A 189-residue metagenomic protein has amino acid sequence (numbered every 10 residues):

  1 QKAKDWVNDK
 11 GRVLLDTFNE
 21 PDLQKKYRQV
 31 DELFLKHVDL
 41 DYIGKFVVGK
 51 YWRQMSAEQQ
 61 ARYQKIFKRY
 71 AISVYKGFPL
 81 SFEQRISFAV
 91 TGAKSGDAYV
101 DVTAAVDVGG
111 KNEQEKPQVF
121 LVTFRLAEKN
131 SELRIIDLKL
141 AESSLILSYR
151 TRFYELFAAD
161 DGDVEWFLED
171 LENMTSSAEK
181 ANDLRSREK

Functional and structural regions predicted by a protein language model:
K2-P79: Early exported N-terminus immediately downstream of N-terminal targeting peptides
F18, D41-F46, Y51, M55 (+5 more regions): Surface-exposed loop/turn and secondary-structure junction residues enriched for glycine/proline
V47, V102, I135: Surface-exposed aromatic
W52, R69-Y70, V108-K111, A141-L145: Solvent-exposed loop/turn segments at secondary-structure junctions within structured extracellular/periplasmic domains
R62, A71, T91, D161-D163 (+1 more regions): Short alpha-helix boundary/capping motifs
S73-F120, M174-K189: Surface-exposed, charged secondary-structure patches
V119-S148: Short beta-strand edge/turn micro-motifs at domain boundaries
D137-K189: Low-complexity, intrinsically disordered terminal/linker segments enriched in charged and Gly/Pro repeats
